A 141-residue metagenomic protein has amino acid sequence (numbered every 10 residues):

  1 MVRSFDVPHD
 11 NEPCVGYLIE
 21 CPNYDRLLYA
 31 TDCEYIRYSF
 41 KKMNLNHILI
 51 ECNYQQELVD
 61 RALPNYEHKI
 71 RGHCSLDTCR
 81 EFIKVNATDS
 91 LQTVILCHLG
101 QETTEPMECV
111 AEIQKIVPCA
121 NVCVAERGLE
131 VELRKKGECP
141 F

Functional and structural regions predicted by a protein language model:
M1-M43, V131-F141: Core dinuclear metal-dependent hydrolase active-site scaffold
Y38-R127: Cap/insert and terminal regions of metallo-dependent hydrolase folds
